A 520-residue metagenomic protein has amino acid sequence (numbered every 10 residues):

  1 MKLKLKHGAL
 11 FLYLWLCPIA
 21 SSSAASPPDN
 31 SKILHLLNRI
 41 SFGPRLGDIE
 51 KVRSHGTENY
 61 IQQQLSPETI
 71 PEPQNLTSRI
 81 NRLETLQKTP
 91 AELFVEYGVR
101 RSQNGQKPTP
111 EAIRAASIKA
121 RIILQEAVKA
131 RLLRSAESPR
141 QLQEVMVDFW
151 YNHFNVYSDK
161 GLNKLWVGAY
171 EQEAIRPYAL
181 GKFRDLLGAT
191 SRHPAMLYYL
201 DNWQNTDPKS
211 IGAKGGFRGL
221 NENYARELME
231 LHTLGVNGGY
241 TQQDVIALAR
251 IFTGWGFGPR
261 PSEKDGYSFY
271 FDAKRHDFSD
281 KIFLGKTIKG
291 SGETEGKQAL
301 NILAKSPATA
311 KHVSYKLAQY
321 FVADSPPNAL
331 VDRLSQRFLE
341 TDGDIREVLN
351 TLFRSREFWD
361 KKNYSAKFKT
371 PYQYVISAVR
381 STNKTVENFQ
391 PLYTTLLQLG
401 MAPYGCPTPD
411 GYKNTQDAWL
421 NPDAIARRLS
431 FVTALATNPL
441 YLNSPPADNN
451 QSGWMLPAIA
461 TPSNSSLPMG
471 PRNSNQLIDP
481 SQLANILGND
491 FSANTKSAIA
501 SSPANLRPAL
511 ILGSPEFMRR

Functional and structural regions predicted by a protein language model:
M1-A9: Bacterial N-terminal signal peptides that target proteins for export
A9-P18: Bacterial N-terminal signal peptides
A20-A25: Sec/Tat signal peptide C-region and signal peptidase I cleavage site
S26-D48, S306, A310-T341, N350-R520: Flexible, low-complexity segments enriched for small/polar residues
I33, E144-M146, L165, R184-D185 (+2 more regions): Alpha-helical scaffolds flanking conserved acidic
L46-H153, S158-G168, A174-R176, S210: N-terminal accessory alpha/beta regions
R53-G56, L65, T190, L352-R356 (+1 more regions): A general structural motif at alpha-helix termini
V128, N163-K384, P391-T394: Active-site substrate-binding loop specific to GH73 endo-beta-N-acetylglucosaminidase modules in bacterial autolysins
